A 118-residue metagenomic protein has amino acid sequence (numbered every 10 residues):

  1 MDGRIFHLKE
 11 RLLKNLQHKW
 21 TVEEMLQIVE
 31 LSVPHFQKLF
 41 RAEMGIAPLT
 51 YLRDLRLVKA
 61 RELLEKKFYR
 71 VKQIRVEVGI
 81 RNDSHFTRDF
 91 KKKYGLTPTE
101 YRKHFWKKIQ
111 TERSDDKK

Functional and structural regions predicted by a protein language model:
M1-W20, L26-V29, I46, R53-Y69 (+1 more regions): A short, Lys/Arg-enriched amphipathic alpha-helix from helix-turn-helix/homeodomain DNA-binding modules
G3, L16, F90, D116-K117: Short linear motifs in intrinsically disordered/low-complexity regions
H7, F36, D115-D116: Generic N-terminal leader/processing signal
K19-L55, R75-E100, H104: Basic/polar phosphate-binding segments, predominantly the helix-turn-helix DNA-binding elements of transcriptional
V33-H35, E62, T111: A broad, low-specificity signal for short, low-complexity segments enriched in glycine/proline and polar/charged
Q110-K118: C-terminal regulatory/oligomerization modules of transcriptional regulators
